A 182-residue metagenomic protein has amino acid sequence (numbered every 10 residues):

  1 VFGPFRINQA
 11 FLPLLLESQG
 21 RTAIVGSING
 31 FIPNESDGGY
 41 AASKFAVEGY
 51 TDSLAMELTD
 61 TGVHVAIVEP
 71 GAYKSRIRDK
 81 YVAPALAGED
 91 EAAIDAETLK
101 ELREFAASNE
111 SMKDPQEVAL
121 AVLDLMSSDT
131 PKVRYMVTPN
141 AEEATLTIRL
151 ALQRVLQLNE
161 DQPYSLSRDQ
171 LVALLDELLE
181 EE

Functional and structural regions predicted by a protein language model:
N8, S43: Active-site helix of classical SDR
A10-Q19: A short helix-coil junction within the Rossmann-fold of NAD(P)-dependent oxidoreductases
S27: Residue(s) in the substrate-gating loop at a strand-loop-helix junction that position the organic substrate next
I32, S53-H64: Active-site-adjacent segment of SDR/Rossmann-fold oxidoreductases
I32-G39: Active-site loop immediately N-terminal to the catalytic Tyr-X3-Lys motif of short-chain dehydrogenase/reductase
D60-K132: SDR active-site lid
R134-A144: Short-chain dehydrogenase/reductase
